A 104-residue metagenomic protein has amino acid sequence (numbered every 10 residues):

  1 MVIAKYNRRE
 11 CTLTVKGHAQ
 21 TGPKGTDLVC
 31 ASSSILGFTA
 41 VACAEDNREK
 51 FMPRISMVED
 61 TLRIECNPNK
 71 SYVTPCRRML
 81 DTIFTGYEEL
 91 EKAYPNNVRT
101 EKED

Functional and structural regions predicted by a protein language model:
M1-L28, F38-D104: N-terminal intrinsically disordered, cationic/polar leader segments that include organellar targeting peptides
V29-S33: Short, conserved glycine- and acidic-residue-centered signature motifs in active-site or ligand-binding loops
